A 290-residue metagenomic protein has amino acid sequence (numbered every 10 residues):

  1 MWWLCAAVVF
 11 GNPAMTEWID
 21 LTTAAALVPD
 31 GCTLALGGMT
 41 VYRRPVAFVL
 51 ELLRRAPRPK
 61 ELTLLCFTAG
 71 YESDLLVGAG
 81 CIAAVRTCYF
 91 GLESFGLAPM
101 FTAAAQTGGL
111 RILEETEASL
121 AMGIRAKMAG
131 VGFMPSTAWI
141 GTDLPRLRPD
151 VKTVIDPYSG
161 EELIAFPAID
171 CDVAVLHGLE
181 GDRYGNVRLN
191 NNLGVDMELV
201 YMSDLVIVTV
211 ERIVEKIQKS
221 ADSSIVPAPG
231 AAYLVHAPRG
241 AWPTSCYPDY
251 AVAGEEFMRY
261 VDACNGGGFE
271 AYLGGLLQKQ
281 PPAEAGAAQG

Functional and structural regions predicted by a protein language model:
W2-W3: Tryptophan (W) side chains
A14-G290: Conserved alpha/beta enzyme-core scaffold
